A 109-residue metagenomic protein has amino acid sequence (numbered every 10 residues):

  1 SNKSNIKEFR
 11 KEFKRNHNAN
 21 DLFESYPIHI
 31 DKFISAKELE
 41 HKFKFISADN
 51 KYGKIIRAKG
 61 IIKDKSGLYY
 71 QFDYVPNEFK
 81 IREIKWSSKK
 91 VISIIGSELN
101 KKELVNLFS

Functional and structural regions predicted by a protein language model:
S1-S87, E98-K102, S109: C-terminal accessory "lid"/substrate-recognition subdomains
I94: Flexible loop/N-cap segments at domain edges
